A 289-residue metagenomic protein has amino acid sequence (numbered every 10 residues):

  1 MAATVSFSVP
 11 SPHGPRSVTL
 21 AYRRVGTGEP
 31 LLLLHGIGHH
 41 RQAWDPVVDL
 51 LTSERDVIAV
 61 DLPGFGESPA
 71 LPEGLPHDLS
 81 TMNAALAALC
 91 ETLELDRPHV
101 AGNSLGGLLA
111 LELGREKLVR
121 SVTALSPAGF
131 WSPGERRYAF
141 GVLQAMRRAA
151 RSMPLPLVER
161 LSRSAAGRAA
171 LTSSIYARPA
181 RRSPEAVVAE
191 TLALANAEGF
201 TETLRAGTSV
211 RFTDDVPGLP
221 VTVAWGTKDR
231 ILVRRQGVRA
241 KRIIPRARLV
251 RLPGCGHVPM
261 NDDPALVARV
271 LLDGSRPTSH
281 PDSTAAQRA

Functional and structural regions predicted by a protein language model:
V18-P69: Conserved HGGG/HGGXW glycine-rich cap/lid loop of the alpha/beta-hydrolase fold
D61, H99, S121-T123: Residue in the alpha/beta-hydrolase core beta-strand immediately N-terminal to the catalytic nucleophile
S80-P98: Conserved acidic catalytic loop of the alpha/beta-hydrolase fold
G102, G106, A110: Gly/Ala-rich beta-loop-alpha elbow adjacent to hydrolase catalytic centers
V119-P154: Flexible "cap/lid" loop of the alpha/beta hydrolase fold
L157-D215: Conserved alpha/beta-hydrolase catalytic His-Asp/Glu region
N196-R242, R251: Conserved serine/cysteine hydrolase catalytic core
P245-A289: Catalytic active-site module of serine/aspartate enzymes centered on a nucleophile-bearing elbow/loop
